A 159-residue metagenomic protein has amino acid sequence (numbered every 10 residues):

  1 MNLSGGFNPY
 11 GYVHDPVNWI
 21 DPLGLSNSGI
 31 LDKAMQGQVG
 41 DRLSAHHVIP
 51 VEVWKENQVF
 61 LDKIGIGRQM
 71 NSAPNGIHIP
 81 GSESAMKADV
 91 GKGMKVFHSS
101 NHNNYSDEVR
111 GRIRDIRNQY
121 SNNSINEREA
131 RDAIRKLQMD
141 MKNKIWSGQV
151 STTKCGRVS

Functional and structural regions predicted by a protein language model:
M1-N27: Short turn/helix-capping motifs enriched in Asx and small/polar residues
S26-S159: Catalytic toxin/effector domains delivered as secreted proteins or via bacterial secretion systems
